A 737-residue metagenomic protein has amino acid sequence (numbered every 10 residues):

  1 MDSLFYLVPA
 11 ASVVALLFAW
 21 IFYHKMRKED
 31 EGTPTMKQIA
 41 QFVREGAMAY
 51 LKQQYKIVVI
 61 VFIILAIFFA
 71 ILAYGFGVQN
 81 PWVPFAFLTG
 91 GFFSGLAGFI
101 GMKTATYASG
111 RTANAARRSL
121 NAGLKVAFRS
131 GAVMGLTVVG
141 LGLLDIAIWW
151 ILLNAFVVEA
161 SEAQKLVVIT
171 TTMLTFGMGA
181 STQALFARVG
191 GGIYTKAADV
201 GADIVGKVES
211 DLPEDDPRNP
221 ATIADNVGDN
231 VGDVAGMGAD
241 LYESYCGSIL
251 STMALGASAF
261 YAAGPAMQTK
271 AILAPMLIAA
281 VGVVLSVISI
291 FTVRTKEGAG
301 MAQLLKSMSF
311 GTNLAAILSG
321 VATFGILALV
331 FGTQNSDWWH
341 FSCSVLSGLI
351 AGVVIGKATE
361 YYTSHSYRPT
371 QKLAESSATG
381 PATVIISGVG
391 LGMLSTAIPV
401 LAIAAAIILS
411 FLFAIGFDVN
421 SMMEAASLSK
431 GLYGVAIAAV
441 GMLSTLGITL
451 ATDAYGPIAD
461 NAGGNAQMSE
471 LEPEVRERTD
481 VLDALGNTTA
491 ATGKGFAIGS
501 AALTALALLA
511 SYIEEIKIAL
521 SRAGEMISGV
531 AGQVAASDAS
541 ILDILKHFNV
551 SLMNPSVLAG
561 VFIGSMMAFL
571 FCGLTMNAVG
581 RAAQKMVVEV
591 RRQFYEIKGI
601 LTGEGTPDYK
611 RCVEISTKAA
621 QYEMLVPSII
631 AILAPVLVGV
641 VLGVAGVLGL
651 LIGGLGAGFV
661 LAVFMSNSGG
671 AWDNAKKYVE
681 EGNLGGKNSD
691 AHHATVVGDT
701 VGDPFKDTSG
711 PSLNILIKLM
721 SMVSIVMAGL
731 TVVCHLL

Functional and structural regions predicted by a protein language model:
M1-L737: Hydrophobic packing and interface segments
